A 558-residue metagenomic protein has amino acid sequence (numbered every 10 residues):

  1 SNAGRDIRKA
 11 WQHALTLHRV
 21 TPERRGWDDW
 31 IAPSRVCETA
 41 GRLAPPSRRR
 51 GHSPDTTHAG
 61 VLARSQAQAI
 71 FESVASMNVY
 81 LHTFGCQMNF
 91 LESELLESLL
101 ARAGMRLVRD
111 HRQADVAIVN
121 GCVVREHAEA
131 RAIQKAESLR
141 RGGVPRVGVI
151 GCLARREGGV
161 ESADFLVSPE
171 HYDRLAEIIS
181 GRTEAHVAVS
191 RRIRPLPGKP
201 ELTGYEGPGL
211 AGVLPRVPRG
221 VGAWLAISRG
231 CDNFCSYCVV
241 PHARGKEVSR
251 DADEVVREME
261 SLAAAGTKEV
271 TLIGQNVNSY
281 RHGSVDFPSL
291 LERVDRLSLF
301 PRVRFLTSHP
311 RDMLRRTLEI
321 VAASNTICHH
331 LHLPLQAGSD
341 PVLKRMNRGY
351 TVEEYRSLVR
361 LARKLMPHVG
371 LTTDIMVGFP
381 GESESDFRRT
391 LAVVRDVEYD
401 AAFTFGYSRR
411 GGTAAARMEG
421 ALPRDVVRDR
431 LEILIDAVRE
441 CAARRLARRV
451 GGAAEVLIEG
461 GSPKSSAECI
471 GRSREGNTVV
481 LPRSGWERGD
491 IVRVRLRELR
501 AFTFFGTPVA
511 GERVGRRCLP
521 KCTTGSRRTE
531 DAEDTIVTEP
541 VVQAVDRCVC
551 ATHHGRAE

Functional and structural regions predicted by a protein language model:
D6, H18, D28-D29, H52-D55 (+2 more regions): Intrinsic-disorder-associated, low-complexity terminal segments enriched in Asp/Asn/His/Tyr and depleted of Lys/Arg
W11, W27-W30: Tryptophan (W) side chains
T16, E23, D28, R35-E38 (+4 more regions): Short, positively charged and aromatic/hydrophobic N-terminal segments
A32, A40-S53, T57-Q66, T523-S526 (+1 more regions): N-terminal amphipathic/hydrophobic targeting modules at extreme N-termini, encompassing cleavable Sec/SRP-type signal
F71-N278, D286, R316, L331 (+4 more regions): Proteins enriched for Cys/Gly/acidic motifs involved in redox and nucleic-acid/cofactor modification
S76, R417-C522, D534-E558: Terminal RNA-binding accessory module
V147-G151, R156-G158, A264-E384: Conserved SAM/AdoMet-binding glycine-rich loop
V255, L272, F305, L333 (+6 more regions): Conserved, mostly hydrophobic/aromatic
